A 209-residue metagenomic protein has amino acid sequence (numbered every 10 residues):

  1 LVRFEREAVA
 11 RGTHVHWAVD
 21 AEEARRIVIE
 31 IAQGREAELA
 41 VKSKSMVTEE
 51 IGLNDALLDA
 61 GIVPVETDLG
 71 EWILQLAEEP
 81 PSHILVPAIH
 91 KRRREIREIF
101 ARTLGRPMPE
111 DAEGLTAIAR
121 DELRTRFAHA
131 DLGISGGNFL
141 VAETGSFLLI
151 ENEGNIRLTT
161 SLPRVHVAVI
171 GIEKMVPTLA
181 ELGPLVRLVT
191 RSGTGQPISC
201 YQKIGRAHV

Functional and structural regions predicted by a protein language model:
L1-H208: The feature marks the mature, well-folded catalytic cores of soluble enzymes
